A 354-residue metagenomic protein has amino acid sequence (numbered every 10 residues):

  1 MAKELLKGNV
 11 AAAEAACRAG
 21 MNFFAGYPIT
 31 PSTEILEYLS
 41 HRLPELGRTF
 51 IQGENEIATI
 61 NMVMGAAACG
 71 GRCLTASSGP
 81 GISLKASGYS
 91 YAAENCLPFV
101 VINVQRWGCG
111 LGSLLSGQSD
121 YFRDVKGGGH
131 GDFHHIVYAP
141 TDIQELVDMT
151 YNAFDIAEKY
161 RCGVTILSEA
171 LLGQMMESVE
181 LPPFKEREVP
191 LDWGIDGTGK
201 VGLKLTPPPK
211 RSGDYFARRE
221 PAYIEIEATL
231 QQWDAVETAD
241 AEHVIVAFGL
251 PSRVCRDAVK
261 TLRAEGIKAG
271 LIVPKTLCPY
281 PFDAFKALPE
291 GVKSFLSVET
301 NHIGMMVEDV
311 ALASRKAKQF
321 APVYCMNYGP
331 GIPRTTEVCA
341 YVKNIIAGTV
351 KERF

Functional and structural regions predicted by a protein language model:
M1-G127, H134, R334-V350: Thiamine diphosphate
K7-A11, E220-H243, R256-K260: Glycine-/acidic-rich phosphate or pyrophosphate-binding loops and their flanking alpha/beta elements
S77, V100-Q105, Y138-P140, T165-E169 (+1 more regions): Short beta-strand segments
L115-T165, E169, F354: Conserved thiamine diphosphate
R161-A235: Conformationally flexible catalytic loops at phosphate/diphosphate-handling active centers
C255-L288: Generic long, charged, amphipathic alpha-helical segments
N301-F354: Peripheral docking tails and interdomain loops at the edges of cofactor- or intermediate-handling domains
